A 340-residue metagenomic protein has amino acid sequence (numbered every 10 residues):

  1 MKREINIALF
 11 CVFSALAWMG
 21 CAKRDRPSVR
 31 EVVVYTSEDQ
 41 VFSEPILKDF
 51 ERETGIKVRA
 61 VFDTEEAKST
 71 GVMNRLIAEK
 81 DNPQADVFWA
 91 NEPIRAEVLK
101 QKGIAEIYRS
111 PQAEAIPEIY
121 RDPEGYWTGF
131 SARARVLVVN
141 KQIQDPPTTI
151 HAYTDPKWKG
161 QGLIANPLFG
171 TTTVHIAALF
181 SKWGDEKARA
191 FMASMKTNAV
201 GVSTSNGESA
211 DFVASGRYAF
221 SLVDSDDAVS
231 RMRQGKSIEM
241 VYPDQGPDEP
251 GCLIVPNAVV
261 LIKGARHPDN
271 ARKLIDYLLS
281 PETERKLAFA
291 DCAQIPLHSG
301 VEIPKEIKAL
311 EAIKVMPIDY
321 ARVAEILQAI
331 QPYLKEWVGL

Functional and structural regions predicted by a protein language model:
C21-E97: Early extracytoplasmic/lumenal segment of secretory-pathway proteins
Y35-E38, F62, P123-E124, V139-K141 (+2 more regions): Short beta-strand->loop
P83-F88, E106-L137, H151, Q161-A165: A structural signal for short loop-to-beta-strand junctions that line the ligand-binding cleft of periplasmic/secreted
L99-I107, E118-G125, S230-D244: Ligand-binding "clamshell"
E118-I119, A132-R133, F191-K196, V202 (+2 more regions): Periplasmic-binding protein-like
V136-I143, S181, I254-H267, K286-L287: A bilobed periplasmic-binding-protein/Venus flytrap-type ligand-binding module shared by bacterial periplasmic
G160-L168, Y277-V301: Periplasmic-binding protein-like
A178-P243: Ligand-binding pocket segment of bilobal, Venus flytrap-like solute-binding proteins
